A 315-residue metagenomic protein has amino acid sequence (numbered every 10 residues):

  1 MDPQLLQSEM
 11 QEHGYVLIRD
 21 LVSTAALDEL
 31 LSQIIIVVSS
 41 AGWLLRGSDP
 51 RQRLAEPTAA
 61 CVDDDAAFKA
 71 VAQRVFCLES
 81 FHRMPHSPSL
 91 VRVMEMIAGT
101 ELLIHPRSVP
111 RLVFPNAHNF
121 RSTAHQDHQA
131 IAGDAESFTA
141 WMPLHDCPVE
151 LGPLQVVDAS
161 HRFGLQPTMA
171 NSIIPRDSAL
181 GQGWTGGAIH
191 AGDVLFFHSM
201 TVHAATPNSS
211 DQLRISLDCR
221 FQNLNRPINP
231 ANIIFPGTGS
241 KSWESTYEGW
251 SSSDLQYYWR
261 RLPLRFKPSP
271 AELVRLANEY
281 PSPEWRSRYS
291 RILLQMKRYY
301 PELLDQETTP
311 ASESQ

Functional and structural regions predicted by a protein language model:
M1-E12, R19-A124, A130-I131: Non-heme Fe(II)-dependent double-stranded beta-helix
S8, C147-T206, R226: Double-stranded beta-helix
Y15, A135-T139, L151, W184-G186 (+2 more regions): Extracellular structured ligand-interaction cores
T100-L102, P106-S108, F120-S122, E136-M142 (+2 more regions): Generic beta-strand structural signal
A124-Q126, N171-L180, A231-T238: Short, surface-exposed loop/helix-turn segments at secondary-structure junctions that function as lids/hinges flanking
H125-S137, L165, Q182, I189 (+1 more regions): A short beta-loop-beta micro-motif enriched in histidine and acidic residues
A132-V149, A188, F196, R220-N223: Short, conserved beta-strand element in jelly-roll/cupin
T201-V202, T206-Q315: Non-heme Fe(II)/2-oxoglutarate
